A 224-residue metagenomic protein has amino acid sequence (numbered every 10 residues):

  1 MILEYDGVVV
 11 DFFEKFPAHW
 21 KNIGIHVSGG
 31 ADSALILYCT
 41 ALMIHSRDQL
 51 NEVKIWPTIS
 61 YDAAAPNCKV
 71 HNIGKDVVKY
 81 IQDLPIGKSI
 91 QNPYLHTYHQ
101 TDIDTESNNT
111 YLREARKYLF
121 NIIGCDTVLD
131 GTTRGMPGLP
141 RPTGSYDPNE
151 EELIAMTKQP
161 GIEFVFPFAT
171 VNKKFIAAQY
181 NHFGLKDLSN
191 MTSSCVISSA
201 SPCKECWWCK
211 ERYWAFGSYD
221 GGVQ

Functional and structural regions predicted by a protein language model:
M1-Q224: Nucleotide-activated chemistry modules centered on ATP-dependent adenylation/adenylyltransferase
